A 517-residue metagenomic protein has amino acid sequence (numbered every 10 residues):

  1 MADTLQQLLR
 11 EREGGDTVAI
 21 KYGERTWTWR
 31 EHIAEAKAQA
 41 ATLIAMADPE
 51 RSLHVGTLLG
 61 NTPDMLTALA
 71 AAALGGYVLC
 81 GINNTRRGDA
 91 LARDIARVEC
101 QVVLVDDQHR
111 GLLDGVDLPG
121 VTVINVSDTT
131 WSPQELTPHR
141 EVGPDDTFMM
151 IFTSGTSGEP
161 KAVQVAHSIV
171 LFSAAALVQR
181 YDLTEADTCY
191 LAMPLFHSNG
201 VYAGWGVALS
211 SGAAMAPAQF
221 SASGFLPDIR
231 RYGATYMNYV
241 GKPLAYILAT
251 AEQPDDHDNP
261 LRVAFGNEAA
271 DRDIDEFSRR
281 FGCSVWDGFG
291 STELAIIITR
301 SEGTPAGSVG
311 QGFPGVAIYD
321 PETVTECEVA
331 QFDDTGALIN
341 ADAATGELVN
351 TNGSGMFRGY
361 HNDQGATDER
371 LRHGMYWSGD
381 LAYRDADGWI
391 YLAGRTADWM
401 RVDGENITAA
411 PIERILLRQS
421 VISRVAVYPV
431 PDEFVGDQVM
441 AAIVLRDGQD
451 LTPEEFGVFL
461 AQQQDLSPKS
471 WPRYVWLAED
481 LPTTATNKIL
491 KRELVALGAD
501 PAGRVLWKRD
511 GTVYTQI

Functional and structural regions predicted by a protein language model:
D16, Q134-F152, E159, D182-T188: Conserved pre-ATP/AMP-binding loop-to-beta segment of ANL
V18-P49, L53-T62, L66, A70 (+3 more regions): Conserved AMP-binding/adenylate-forming core of the ANL superfamily
T28-R30, F148-F172: Conserved AMP-binding A3 loop
M65, V103, N350-G359, Q364 (+4 more regions): AMP-binding/adenylate-forming catalytic core of the ANL superfamily
Q108-D145, F313-G315: ANL superfamily adenylate-forming
L171-T188, F196-T235: Conserved AMP-binding/adenylation subdomain of ANL enzymes
R231-Y239, L248-P321: Gly/Ser/Thr-rich phosphate-binding loop
D465-I489, R504-I517: AMP-binding/adenylate-forming catalytic domain of the ANL superfamily
